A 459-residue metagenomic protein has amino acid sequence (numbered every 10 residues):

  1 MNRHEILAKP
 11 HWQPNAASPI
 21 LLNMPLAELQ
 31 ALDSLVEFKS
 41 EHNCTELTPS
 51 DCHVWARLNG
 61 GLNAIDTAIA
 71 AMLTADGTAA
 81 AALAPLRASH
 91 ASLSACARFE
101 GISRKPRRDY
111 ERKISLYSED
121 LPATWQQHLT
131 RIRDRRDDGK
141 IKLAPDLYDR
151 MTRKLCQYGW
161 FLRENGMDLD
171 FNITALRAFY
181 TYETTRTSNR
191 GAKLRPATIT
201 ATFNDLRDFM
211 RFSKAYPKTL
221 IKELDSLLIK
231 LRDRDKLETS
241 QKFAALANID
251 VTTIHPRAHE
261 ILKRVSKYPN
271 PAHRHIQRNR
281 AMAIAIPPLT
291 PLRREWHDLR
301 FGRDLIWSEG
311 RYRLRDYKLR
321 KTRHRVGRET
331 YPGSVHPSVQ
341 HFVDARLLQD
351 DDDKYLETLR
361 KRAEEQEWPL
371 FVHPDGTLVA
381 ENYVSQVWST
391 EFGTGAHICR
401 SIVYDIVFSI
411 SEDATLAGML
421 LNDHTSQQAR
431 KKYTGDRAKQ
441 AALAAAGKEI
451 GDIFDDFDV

Functional and structural regions predicted by a protein language model:
M1-D233, T239-S240, L416, Q440-L443 (+1 more regions): Charge-rich, intrinsically disordered N-terminal extensions that act as flexible nucleic-acid engagement or regulatory
P217-K218, R278-R315: Short, charged phosphate-coordinating catalytic segments
R234-K263, R325-H341: DNA breakage-rejoining catalytic core of tyrosine-based enzymes
T252-R294: Basic, Lys/Arg- and aromatic-enriched nucleic-acid-binding interface segment
L299-V339: Conserved tyrosine-mediated DNA breakage-rejoining catalytic core shared by Y-recombinases
P332-V403: Active-site/catalytic core of tyrosine-dependent DNA strand-transfer enzymes
T394, I398-T425: C-terminal catalytic core of tyrosine-transesterase DNA break-rejoin enzymes
L421-D452: Catalytic-site neighborhood detector that most strongly recognizes the C-terminal catalytic loop/helix of tyrosine
